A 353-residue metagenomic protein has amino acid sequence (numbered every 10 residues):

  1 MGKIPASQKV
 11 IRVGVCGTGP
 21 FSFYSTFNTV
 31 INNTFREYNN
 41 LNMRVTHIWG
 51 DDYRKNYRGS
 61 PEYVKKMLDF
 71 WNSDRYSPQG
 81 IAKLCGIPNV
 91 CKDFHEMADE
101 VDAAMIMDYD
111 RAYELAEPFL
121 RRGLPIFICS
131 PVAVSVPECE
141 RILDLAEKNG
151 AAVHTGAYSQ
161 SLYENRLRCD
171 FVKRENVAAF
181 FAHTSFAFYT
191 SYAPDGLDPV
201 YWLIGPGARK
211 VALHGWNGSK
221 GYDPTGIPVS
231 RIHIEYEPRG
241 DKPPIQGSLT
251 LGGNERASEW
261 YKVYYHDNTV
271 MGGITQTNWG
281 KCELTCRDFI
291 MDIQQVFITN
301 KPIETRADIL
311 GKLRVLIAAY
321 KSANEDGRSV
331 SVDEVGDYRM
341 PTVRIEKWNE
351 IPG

Functional and structural regions predicted by a protein language model:
G2-R122, K148, I227, E235-P243 (+3 more regions): N-terminal glycine-/serine-/threonine-rich beta1-alpha1-beta2 phosphate-ribose binding loop of Rossmann-like
G19-F21, Y109-R111, V132-A133, S159-L162 (+2 more regions): Short beta->alpha connector loops
R75, G80-K83, M271-G353: C-terminal helical cap and adjacent loop that interface with cofactors, partners, or active-site loops
L115, I142, R168, A318-A319: Aromatic/hydrophobic pocket-lining residues that form π-stacking "cages" and hydrophobic walls in ligand
G123, G150, D326-G327: Glycine-centered short loops/turns at secondary-structure junctions
F127, V132-T190: A contiguous active-site-proximal alpha/beta segment in oxidoreductase catalytic domains
A178-R256, A307-R314, I345: Rossmann-like dinucleotide-binding domain that binds NAD(P)(H)
T225-I293: C-terminal substrate-binding/catalytic lobe of Rossmann-fold NAD(P)-dependent oxidoreductases
